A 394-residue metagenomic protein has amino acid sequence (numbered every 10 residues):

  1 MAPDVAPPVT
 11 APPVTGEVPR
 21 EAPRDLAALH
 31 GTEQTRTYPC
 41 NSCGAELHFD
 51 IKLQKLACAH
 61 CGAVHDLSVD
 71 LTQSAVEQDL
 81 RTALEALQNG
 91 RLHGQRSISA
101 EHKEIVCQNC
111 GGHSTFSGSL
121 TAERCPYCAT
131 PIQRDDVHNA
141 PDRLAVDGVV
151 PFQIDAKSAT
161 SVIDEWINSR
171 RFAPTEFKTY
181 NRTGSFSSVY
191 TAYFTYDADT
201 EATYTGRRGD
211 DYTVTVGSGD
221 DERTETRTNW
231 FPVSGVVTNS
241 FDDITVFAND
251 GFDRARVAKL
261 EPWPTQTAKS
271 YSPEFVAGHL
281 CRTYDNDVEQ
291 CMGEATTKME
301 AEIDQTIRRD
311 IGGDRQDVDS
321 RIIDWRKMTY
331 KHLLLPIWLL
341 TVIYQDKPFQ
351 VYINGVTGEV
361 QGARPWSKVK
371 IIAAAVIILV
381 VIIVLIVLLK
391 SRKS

Functional and structural regions predicted by a protein language model:
M1-R36, V64-I98, V137-A140, T267-V276 (+1 more regions): Low-complexity, intrinsically disordered extramembrane tails and loops of integral membrane proteins
T35-T37, K55, A100-E104, A122: Residues immediately within or flanking Cys/His clusters that coordinate Zn2+ in small zinc-binding modules
C40-C43, C58-C61, C107-C110, C125-C128: Short cysteine-rich clusters marking metal-coordination/redox-active sites
L47, H65, S114, I132: Cys/His-rich microdomains that often coordinate metals
D50-L53, S68-L71, S117-L120, D135-N139: Short Cys/His-rich "knuckle" micro-motifs
S99, D142-I343: Charged, low-complexity helical/coil segments in non-catalytic cytosolic or luminal regions
L335-Q361: Extended, hydrophilic extramembrane loops/domains of integral membrane proteins
V384-S394: Juxtamembrane boundary at the C-terminal end of a transmembrane helix
